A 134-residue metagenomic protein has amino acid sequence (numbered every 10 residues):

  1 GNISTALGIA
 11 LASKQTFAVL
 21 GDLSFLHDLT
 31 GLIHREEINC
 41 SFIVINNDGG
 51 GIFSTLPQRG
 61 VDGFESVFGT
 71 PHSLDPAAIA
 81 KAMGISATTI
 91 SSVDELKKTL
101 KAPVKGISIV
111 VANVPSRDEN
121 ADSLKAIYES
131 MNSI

Functional and structural regions predicted by a protein language model:
G1-I134: Thiamine diphosphate
